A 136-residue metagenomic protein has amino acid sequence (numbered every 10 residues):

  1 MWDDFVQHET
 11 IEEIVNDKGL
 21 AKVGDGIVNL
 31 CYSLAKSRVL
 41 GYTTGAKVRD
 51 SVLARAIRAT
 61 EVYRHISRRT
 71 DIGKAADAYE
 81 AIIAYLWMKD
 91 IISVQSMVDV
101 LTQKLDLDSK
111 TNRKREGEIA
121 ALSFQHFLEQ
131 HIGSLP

Functional and structural regions predicted by a protein language model:
M1-P136: Double-stranded RNA-binding/processing signature
